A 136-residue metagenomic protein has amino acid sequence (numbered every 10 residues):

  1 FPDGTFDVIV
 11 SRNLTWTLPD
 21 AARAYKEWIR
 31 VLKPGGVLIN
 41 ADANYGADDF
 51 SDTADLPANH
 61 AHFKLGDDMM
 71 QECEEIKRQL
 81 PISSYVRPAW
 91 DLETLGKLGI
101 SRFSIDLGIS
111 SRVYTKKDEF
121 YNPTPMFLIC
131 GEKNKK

Functional and structural regions predicted by a protein language model:
F1-D3: Short conserved loop adjoining the S-adenosyl-L-methionine
V10: A conserved beta-strand element that flanks and buttresses the S-adenosyl-L-methionine
N13-L14: Short catalytic micro-motifs in class I SAM-dependent methyltransferases
A22-V37: A short glycine-rich, Lys/Arg-flanked "PGG" loop and its adjoining helix->strand segment in the class I
V37-M69: Conserved class I S-adenosyl-L-methionine
I82-G99, I105-D106: Short alpha-helix
L98-I100, T115-K136: Core SAM-dependent methyltransferase catalytic element
